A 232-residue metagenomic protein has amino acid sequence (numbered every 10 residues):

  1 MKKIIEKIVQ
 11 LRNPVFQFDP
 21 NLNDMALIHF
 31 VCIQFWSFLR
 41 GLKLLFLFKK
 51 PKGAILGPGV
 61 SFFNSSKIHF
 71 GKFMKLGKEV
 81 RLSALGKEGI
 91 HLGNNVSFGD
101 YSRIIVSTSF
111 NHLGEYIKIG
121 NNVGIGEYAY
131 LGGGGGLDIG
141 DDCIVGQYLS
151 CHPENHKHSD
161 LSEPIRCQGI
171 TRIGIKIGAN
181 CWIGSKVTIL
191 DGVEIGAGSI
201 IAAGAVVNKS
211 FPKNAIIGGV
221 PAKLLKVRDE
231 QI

Functional and structural regions predicted by a protein language model:
M1-H152, G178-A179, V187, A197 (+2 more regions): Domain-scale signature associated with acetyltransferase and cell-envelope carbohydrate enzymes
L113, I165-N180: Glycine-rich NAD(P)-binding loop of Rossmann-like domains
P153-K157: Gram-negative outer-membrane beta-barrel proteins
H158-G169, I232: Short glycine/proline- and charge-enriched loop/turn segments that cap or connect secondary-structure elements
S159-S162, A179, I200: Extended, charge-rich C-terminal regions with high alpha-helical propensity
I183: Conserved thiamine diphosphate
E194-G218, A222: C-terminal/domain-terminus segments
